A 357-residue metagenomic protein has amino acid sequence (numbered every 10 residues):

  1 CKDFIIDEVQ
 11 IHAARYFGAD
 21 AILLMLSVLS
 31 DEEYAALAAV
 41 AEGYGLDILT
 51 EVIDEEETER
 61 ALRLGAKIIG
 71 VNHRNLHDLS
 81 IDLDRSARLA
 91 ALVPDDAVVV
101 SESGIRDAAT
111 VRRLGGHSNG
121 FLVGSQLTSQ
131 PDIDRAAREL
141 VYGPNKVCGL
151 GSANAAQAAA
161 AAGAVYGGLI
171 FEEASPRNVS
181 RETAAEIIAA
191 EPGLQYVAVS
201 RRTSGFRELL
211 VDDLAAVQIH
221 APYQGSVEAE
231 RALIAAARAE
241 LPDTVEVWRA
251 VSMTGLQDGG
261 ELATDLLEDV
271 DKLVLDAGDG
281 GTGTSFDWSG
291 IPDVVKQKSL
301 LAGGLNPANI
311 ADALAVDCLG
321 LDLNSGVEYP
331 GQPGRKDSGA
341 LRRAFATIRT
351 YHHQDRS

Functional and structural regions predicted by a protein language model:
C1-K2, I22-L24, I48-T50, I69-V71 (+10 more regions): Hydrophobic faces of well-ordered beta-strands that scaffold small-molecule active sites in alpha/beta enzyme cores
C1-L49, E57-R60, S86-L89, G168-E240: N-terminal active-site wall of soluble small-molecule enzyme domains
F4-I5, S27, I53-E55, R74-L76 (+10 more regions): Active-site beta-loop-alpha junctions enriched in small/polar residues
I6-F17, D54-L64, G104-V123, G151-A162 (+6 more regions): Catalytic cores of alpha/beta
I11-E32, G70-S80, H117-A137, A164-R177 (+3 more regions): Glycine-rich phosphate-binding active-site loops on the catalytic face of alpha/beta enzymes
R63-P144, K272-L275, D279, G283-L301 (+1 more regions): Active-site/ligand-binding-proximal alpha/beta "capping" segment
L83-V93, G115, L127-K146, R181-E191 (+3 more regions): C-terminal helical cap(s) of enzyme catalytic domains, especially alpha/beta-barrels
W248-S289: Internal catalytic-core helix/loop-beta-alpha segment that presents or stabilizes conserved functional determinants
